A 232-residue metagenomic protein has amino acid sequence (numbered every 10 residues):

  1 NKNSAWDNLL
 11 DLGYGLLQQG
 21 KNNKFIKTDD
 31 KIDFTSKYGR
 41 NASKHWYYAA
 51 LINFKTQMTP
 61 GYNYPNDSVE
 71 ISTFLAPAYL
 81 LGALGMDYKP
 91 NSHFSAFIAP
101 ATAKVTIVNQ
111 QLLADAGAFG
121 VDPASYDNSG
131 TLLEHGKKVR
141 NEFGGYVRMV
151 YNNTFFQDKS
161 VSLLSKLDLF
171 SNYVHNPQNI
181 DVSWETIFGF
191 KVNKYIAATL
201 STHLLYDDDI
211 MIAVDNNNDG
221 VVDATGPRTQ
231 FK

Functional and structural regions predicted by a protein language model:
N1, F34-R40, F54, G82-P90 (+5 more regions): Residues on the lipid-exposed face of transmembrane beta-strands in outer-membrane beta-barrel proteins
N1, T28-I32, A76-L80, V139-G145 (+2 more regions): Residues that define the transmembrane beta-barrel architecture of outer-membrane proteins
N3-W6, H45-Y48, H93-A96, Q157-L163 (+1 more regions): Repeated loop/turn-to-beta-strand initiation elements of outer-membrane beta-barrel proteins
N8-L10, A50, L84, I98 (+3 more regions): Membrane-embedded beta-strand positions of outer-membrane beta-barrel proteins
L12-Q18, F54-P60, P100-T106, N153 (+2 more regions): Transmembrane beta-strands of outer-membrane beta-barrel pores
Q18-K24, D67-S72, T131-K137, S171-V174 (+1 more regions): Extracellular loop and loop/strand-boundary signature of outer-membrane beta-barrel proteins
G20-K24, G61-D67, N109-D115, N176-D181 (+1 more regions): Outer-membrane beta-barrel translocator domains and adjoining extracellular loop/strand segments of Gram-negative
N179-S183, G189-K232: Predominantly the C-terminal beta-signal and adjacent terminal strand-loop region of outer-membrane beta-barrel
